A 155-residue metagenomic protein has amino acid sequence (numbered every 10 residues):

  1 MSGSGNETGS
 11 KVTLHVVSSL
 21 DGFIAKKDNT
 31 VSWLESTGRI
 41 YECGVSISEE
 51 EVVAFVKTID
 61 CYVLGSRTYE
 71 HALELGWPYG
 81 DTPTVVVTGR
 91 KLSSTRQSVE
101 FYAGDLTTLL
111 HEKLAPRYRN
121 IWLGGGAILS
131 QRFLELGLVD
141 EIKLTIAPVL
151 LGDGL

Functional and structural regions predicted by a protein language model:
S2-L155: Enzymes that bind and transform nitrogen-containing heteroaromatic metabolites
